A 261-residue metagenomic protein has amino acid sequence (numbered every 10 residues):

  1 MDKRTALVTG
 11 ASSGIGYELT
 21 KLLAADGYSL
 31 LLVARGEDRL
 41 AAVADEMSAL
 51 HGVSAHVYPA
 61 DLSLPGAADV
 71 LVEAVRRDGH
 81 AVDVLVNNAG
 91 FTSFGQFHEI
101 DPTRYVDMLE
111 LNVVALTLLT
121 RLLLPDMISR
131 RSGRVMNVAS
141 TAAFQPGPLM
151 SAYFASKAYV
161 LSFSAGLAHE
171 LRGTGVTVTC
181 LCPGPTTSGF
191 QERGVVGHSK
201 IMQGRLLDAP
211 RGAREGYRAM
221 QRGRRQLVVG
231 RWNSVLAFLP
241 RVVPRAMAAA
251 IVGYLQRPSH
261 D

Functional and structural regions predicted by a protein language model:
S12-G14: Conserved glycine-rich cofactor-binding loop
D26-V43: Conserved glycine-rich Rossmann-like NAD(P)H-binding loop of the short-chain dehydrogenase/reductase
N88-S93: Conserved NAD(P)H cofactor-binding loop of Rossmann-fold oxidoreductase domains
Q96-F97, D101-V106: Substrate-binding pocket helix/loop in short-chain dehydrogenase/reductase
T120, S156: Active-site helix of classical SDR
S140: Residue(s) in the substrate-gating loop at a strand-loop-helix junction that position the organic substrate next
C180, K200-A237: C-terminal helical subdomain
